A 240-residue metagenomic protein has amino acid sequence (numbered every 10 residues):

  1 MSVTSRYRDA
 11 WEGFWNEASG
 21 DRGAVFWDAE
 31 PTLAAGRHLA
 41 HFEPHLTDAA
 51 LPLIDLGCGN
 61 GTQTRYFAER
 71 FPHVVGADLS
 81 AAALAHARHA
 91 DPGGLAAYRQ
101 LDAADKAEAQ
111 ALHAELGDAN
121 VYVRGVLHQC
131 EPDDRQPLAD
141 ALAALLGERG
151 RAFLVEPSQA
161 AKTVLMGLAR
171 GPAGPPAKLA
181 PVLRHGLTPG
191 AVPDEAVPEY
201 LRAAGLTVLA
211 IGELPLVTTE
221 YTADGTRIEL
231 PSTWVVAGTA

Functional and structural regions predicted by a protein language model:
M1-A114, P132-P137, A141, G150-A240: Class I (Rossmann-like) S-adenosyl-L-methionine-dependent methyltransferase catalytic domain, capturing the SAM-binding
V121-Y122: A conserved beta-strand element that flanks and buttresses the S-adenosyl-L-methionine
G125: Oxyanion-hole/transition-state-stabilizing segment in secreted/luminal serine hydrolases and related acyltransferases
H128-C130: A short His-aromatic
